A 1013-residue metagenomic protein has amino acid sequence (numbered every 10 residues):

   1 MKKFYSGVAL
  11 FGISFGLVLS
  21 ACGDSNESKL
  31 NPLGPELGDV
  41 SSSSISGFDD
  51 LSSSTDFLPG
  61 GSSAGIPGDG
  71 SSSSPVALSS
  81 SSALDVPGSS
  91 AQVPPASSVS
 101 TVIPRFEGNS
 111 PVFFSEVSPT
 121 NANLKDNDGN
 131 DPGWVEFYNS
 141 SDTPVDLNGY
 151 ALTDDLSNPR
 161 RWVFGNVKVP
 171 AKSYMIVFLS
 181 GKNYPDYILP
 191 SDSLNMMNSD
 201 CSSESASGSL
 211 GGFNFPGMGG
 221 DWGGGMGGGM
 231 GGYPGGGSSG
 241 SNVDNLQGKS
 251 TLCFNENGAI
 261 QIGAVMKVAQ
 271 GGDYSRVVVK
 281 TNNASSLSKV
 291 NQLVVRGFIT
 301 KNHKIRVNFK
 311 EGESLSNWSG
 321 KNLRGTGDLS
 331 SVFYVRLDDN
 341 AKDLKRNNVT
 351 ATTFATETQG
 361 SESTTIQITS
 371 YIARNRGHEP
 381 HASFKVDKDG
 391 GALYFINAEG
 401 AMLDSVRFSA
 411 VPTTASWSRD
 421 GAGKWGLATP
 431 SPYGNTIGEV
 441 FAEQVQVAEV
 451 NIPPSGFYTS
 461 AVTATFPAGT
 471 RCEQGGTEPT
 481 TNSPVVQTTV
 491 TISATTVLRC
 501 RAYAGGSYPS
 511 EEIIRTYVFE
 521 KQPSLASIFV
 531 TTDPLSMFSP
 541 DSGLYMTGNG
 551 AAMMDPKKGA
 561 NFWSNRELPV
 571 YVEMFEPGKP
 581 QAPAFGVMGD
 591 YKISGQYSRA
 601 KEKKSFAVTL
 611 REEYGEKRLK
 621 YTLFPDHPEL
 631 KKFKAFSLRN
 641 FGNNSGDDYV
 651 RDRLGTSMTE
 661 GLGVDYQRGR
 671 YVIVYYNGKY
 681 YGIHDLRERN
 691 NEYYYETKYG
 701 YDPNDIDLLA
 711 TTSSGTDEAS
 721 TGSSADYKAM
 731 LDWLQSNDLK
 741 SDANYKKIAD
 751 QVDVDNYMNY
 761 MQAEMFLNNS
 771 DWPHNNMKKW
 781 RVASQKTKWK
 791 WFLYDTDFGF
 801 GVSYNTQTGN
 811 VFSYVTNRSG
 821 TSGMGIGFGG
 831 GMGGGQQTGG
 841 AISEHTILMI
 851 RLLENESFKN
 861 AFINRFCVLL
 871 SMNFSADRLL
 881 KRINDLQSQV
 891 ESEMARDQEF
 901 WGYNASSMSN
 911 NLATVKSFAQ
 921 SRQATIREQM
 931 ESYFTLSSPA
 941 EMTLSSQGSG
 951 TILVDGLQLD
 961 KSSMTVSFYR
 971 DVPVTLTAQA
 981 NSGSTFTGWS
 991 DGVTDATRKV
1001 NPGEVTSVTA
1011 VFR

Functional and structural regions predicted by a protein language model:
V18-A21: C-terminal motif of bacterial Sec signal peptides marking the signal peptidase cleavage site
G23-L33, S42-S53, F57, S62-S63 (+11 more regions): Intrinsically disordered, low-complexity linkers and terminal tails enriched in Ser/Thr/Pro/Gly with interspersed basic
I66-P67, S205-V243, F466, T547-N549 (+1 more regions): Disordered, low-complexity segments in secreted/periplasmic proteins that are enriched in proline
K168-K172, V177, M402, A410-P569 (+4 more regions): Short, compositionally stereotyped local motifs that mark structural "simplifiers"
L189-G220, G231, G235-N375, A552-M554: Beta-rich carbohydrate-recognition modules and glycan-binding surfaces
P432-V440, A526-I528, L535-A552, G559-F562 (+10 more regions): Middle-to-C-terminal accessory/interaction subdomains
K558-G715: Conserved ATP-binding subdomain of kinase catalytic cores across diverse folds
